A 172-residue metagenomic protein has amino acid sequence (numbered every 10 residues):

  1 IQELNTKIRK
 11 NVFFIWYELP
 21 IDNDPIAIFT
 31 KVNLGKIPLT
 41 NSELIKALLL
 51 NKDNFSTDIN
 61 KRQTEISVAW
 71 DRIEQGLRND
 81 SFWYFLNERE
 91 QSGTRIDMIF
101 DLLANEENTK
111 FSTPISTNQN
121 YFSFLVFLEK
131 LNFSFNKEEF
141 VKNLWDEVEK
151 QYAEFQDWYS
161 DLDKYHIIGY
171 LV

Functional and structural regions predicted by a protein language model:
I1-V172: Flexible coil/loop and intrinsically disordered segments
